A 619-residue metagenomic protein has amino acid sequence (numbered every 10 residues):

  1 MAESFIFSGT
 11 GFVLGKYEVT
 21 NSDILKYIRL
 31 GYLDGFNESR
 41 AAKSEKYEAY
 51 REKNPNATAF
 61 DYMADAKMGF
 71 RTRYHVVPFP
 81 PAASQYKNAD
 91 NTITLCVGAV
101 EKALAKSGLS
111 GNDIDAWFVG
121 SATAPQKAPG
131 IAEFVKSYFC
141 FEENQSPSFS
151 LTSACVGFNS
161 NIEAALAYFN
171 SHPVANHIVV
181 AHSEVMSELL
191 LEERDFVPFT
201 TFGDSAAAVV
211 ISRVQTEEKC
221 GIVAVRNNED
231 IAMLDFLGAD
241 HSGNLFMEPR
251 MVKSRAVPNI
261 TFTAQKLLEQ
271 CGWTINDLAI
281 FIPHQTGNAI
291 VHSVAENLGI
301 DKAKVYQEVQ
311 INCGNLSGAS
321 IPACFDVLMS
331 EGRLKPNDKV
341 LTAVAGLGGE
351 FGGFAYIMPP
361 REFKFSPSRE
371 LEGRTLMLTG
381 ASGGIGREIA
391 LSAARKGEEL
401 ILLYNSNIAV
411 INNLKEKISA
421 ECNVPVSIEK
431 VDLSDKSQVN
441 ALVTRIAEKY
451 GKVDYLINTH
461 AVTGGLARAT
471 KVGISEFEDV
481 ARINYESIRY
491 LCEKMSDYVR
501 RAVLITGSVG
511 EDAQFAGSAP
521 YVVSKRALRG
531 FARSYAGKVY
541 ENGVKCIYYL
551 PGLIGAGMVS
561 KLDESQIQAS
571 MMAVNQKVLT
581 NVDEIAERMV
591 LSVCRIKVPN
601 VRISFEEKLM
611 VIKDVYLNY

Functional and structural regions predicted by a protein language model:
M1-A89, E192-S254, P258, F262 (+1 more regions): Condensing-enzyme catalytic core mediating Claisen C-C bond formation in acyl metabolism
I93, V97, T123-A124, S137 (+3 more regions): Claisen-condensing/thiolase-fold acyl-transfer catalytic domains that form or cleave C-C bonds in fatty acid
S148, T470-R489, L528: Catalytic Tyr-X3-Lys loop
S382-G383: Conserved glycine-rich cofactor-binding loop
E398-N412: Conserved glycine-rich Rossmann-like NAD(P)H-binding loop of the short-chain dehydrogenase/reductase
T463-E478, G517-P520, S560: Conserved mid-core segment of classical short-chain dehydrogenase/reductases
A502-A527, A532-R533, G537-Y540, L553: Catalytic loop of short-chain dehydrogenase/reductase
Y548, E564-Y616: C-terminal helical subdomain
